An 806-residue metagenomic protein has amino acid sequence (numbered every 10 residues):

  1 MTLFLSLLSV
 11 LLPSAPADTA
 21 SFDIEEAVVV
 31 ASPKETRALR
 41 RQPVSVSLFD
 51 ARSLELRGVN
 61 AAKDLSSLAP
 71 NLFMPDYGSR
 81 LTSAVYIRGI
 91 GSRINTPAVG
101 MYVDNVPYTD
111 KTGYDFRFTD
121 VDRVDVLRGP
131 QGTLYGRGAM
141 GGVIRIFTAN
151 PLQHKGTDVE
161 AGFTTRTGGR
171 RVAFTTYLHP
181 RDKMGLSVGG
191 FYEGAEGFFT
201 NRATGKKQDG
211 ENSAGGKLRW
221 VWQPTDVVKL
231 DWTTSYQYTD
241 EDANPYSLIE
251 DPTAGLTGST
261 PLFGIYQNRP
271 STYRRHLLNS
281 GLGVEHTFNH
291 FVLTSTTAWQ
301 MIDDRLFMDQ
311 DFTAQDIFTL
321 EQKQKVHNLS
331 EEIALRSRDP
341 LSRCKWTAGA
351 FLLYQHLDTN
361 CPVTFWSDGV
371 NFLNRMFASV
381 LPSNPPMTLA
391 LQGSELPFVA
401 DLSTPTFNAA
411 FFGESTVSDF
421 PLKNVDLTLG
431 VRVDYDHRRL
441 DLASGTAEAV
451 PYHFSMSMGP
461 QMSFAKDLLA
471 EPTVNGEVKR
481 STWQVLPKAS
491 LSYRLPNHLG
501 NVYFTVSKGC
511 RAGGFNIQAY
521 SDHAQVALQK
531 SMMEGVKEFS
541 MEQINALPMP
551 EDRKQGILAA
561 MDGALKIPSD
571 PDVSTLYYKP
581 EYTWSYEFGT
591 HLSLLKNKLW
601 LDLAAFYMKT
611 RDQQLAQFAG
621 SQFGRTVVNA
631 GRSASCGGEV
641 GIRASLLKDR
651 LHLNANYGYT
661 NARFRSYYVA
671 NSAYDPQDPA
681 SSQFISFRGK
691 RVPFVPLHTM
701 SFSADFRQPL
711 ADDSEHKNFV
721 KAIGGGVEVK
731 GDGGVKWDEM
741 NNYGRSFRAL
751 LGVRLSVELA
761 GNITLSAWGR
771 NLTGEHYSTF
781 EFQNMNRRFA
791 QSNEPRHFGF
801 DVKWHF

Functional and structural regions predicted by a protein language model:
D23-H154, F588: Acidic, small-polar-rich N-terminal luminal/periplasmic segments of exported/outer-membrane proteins
S83, P97, D110, T119-D122 (+8 more regions): Outer-membrane beta-barrel translocator/receptor signature
Q153-H154, G162, Y177-R269, I302-Q315 (+2 more regions): Periplasmic-side early beta-strands and strand-to-turn transitions of outer-membrane beta-barrels
T200-K206, N244-Y266, D311-F318, P362-V399 (+5 more regions): Solvent-exposed loop segments that connect transmembrane elements
K229, S235, R275-D304, L320-P451 (+3 more regions): Face-selective signature of the C-terminal outer-membrane beta-barrel domain
G283-F288, V292-M308, N501-T505, L528-N629 (+3 more regions): Membrane-embedded beta-barrel scaffold of Gram-negative outer-membrane proteins
Q322-P340, K345-G349, N501-F504, V536-P548 (+1 more regions): Conserved C-terminal beta-signal and adjacent last beta-strands/turns of outer-membrane beta-barrel proteins
S337, R343-K345, G349, L353 (+4 more regions): Gram-negative outer-membrane beta-barrel transporters
